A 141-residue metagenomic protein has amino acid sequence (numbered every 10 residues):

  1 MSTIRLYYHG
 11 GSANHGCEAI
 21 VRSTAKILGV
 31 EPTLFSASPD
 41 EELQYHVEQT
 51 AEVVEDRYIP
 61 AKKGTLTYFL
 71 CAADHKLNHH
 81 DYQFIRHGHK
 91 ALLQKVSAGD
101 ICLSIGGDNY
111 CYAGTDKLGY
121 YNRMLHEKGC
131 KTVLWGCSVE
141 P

Functional and structural regions predicted by a protein language model:
S2-P141: Aromatic- and Gly/Pro-rich donor/ligand-binding loops that form nucleotide- or phosphate-bearing donor binding pockets
